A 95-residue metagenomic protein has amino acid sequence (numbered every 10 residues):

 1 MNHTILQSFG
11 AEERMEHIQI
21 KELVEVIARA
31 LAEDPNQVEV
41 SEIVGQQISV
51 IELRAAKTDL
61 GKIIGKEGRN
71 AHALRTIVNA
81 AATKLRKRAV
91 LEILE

Functional and structural regions predicted by a protein language model:
M1-K62, H72-E95: RNA-contacting regions in translation and RNA-metabolism proteins, encompassing KH/S1 modules where present
I64-G68: Glycine-centered tight-turn and secondary-structure capping sites
